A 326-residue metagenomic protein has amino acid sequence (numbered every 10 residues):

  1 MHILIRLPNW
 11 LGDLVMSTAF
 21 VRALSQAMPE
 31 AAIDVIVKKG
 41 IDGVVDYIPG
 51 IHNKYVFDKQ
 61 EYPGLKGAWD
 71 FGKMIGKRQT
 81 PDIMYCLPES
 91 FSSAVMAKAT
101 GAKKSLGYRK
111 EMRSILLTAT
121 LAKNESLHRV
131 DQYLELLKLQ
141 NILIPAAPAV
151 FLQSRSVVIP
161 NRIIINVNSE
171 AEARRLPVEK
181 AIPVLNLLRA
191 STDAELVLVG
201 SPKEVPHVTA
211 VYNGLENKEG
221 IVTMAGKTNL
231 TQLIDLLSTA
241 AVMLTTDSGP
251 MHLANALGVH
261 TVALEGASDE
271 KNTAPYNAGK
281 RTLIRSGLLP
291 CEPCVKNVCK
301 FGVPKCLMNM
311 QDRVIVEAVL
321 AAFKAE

Functional and structural regions predicted by a protein language model:
M1-E326: Catalytic machinery of carbohydrate-active enzymes, primarily nucleotide-sugar-dependent glycosyltransferases
